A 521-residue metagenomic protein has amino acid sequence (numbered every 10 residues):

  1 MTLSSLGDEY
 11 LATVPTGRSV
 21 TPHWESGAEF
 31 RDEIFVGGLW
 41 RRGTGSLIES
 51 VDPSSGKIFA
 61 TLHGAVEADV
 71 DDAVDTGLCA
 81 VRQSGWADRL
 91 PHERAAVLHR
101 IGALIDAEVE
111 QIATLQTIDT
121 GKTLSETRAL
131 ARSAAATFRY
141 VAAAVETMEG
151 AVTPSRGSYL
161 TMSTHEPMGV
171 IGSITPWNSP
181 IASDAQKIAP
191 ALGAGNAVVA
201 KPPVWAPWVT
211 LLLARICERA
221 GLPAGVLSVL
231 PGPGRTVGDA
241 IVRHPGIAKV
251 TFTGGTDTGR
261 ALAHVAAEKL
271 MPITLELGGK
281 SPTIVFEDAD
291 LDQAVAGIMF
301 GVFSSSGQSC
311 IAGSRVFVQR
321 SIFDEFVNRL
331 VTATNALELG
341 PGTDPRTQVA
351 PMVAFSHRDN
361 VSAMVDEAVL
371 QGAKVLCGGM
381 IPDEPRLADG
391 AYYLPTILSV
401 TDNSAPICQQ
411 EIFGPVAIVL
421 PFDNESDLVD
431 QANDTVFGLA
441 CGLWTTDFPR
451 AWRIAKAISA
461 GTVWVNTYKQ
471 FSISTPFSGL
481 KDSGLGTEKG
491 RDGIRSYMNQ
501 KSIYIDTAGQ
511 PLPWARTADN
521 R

Functional and structural regions predicted by a protein language model:
T2, S55-A60, I247, I284 (+2 more regions): Conserved C-terminal structural/oligomerization subdomain of aldehyde/semialdehyde dehydrogenase
T2-S55, A80, M380: Hydrophobic face of amphipathic alpha-helices that form TPR/SEL1-like repeat modules and related alpha-solenoid
G38, G56, R94, Q116 (+10 more regions): Residue-level signal for inorganic ion chemistry
I58-A65, R82-W86, S173, T283-F286 (+5 more regions): Short, well-ordered beta-strand elements within core beta-sheets of diverse protein domains
F59-M148: Glycine-rich loop-to-alpha-helix module at the N-terminal edge of alpha/beta enzyme cores
V81, G85, G102-V109, A113 (+20 more regions): Structural signal for hydrophobic packing residues in well-ordered secondary-structure cores of soluble enzyme domains
E149-Q293, F422: Rossmann-like NAD(P) dinucleotide-binding subdomain of oxidoreductase/dehydrogenase enzymes
D257-D402, V465, L512-P513, D519-R521: ALDH superfamily catalytic-core signature
